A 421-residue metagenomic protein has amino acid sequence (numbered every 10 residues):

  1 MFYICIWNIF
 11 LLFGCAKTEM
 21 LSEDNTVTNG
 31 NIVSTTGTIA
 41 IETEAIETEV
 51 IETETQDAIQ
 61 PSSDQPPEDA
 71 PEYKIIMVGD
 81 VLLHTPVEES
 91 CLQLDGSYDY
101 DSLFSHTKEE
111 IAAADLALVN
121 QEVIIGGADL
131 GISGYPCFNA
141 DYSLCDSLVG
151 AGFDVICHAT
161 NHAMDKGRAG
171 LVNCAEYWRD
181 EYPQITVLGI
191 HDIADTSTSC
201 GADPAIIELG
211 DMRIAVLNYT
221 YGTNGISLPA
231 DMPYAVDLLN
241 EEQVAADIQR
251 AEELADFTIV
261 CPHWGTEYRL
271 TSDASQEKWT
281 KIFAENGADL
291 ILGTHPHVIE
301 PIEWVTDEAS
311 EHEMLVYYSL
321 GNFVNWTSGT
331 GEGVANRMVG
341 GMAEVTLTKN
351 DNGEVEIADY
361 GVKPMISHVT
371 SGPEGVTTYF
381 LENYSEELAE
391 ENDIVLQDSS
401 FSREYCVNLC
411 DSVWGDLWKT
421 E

Functional and structural regions predicted by a protein language model:
M1-I4: Positively charged n-region of N-terminal signal peptides that target proteins for export
L12-G14: C-terminal motif of bacterial Sec signal peptides marking the signal peptidase cleavage site
T18-K74, Q93, Y100-D101: N-terminal, intrinsically disordered, polar/charged segments of Gram-positive cell-envelope systems that serve as
D57-E421: Acidic, metal/ion-coordinating pockets
